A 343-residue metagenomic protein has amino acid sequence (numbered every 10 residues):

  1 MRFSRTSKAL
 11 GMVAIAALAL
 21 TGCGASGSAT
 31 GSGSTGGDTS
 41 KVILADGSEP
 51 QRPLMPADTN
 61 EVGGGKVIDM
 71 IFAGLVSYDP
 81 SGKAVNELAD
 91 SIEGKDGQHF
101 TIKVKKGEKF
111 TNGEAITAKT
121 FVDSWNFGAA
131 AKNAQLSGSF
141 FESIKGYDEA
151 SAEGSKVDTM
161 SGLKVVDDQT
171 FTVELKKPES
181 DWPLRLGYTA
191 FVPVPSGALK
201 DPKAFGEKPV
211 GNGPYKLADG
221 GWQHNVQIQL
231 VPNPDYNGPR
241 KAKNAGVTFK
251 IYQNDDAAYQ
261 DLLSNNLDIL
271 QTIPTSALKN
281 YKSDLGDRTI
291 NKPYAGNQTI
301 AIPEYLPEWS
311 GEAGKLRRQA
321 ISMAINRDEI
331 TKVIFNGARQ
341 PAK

Functional and structural regions predicted by a protein language model:
M1-I15: N-terminal export and membrane-targeting signals
R2-T6, G24-A25, P80, K105-A134 (+1 more regions): Extracytoplasmic/periplasmic ligand-capture domains
C23-S34: Bacterial lipoprotein signal-peptidase II cleavage site
D46-D96, V210: N-terminal lobe/hinge region of extracytoplasmic solute-binding protein
A129, N133-P195: Surface-exposed binding/hinge segments that line and control ligand-binding clefts or catalytic entry sites
L175-K241, G246: Gly/Pro-rich hinge or "lid" segments in bacterial periplasmic/extracellular proteins
P341-K343: Structural transition elements
